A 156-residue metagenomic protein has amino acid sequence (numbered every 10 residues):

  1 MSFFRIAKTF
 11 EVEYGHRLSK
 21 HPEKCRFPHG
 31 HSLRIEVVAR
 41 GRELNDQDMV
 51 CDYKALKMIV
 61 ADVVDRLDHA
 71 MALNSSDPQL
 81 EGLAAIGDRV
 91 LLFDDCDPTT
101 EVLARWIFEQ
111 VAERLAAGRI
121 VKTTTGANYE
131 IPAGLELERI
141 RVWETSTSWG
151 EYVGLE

Functional and structural regions predicted by a protein language model:
M1-E156: Charge-rich, low-complexity N-terminal segments
